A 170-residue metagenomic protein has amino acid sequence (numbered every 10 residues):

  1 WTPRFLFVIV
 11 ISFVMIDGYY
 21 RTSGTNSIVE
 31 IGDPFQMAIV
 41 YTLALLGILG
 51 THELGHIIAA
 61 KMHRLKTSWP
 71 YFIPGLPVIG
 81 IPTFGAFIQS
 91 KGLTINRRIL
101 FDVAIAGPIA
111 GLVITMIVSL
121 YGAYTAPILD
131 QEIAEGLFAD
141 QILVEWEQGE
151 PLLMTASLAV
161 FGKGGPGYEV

Functional and structural regions predicted by a protein language model:
W1-V170: Hydrophobic transmembrane alpha-helices and their immediate loop junctions in multi-pass integral membrane proteins
